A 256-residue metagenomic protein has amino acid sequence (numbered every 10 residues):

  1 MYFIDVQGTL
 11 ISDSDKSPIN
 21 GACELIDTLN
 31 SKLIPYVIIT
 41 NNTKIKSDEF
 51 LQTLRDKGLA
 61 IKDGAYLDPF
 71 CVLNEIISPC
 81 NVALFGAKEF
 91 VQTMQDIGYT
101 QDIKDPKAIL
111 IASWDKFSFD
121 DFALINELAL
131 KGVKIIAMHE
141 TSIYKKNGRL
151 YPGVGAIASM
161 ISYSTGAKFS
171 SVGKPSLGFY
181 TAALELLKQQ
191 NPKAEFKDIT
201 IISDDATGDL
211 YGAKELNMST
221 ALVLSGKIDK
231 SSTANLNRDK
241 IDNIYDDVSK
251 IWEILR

Functional and structural regions predicted by a protein language model:
Y2-V6, L10-K16, C23, T28 (+4 more regions): Asp-based, Mg2+/Mn2+-dependent phosphohydrolase catalytic module
D15-I19, I45-K46: Acidic-and-aromatic substrate-binding clefts and catalytic sites of carbohydrate-active enzymes
V37-I39: Structural recognition of the conserved hydrophobic beta-strand(s) that form the central parallel beta-sheet of P-loop
N42: Conserved phosphate/oxyanion-binding catalytic-loop motifs
V72-I76: Active-site donor-binding segments of glycosyltransferases and PAPS-dependent sulfotransferases
